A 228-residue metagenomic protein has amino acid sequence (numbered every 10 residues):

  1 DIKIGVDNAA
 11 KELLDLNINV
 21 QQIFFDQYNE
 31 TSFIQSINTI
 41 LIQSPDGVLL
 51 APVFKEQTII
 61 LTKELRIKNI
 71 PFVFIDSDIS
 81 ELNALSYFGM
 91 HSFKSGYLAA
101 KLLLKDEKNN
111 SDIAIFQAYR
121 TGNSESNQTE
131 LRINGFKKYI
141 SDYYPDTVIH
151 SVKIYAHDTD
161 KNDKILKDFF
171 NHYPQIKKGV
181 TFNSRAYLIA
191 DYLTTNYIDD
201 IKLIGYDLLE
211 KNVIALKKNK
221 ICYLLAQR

Functional and structural regions predicted by a protein language model:
D1-I34: Amphipathic helical "hinge" segments at domain boundaries
K3-D7, I34, F93, Y97 (+1 more regions): Short, surface-exposed alpha-helical segments at coil->helix boundaries
E12-L16, I67-K68, I140-T147, T194-D200: Short helix-capping segments at alpha-helix termini
Q35, I40, G47-R66, F136 (+1 more regions): Hydrophobic alpha-helical
Q57-K94, E210-I221: Flexible loop/hinge segments that line or gate small-molecule binding clefts
Y87-A114, N162, N212, R228: Hydrophobic alpha-helical segments within soluble ligand-binding/sensing domains
A99-Y143: An alpha-beta-alpha
